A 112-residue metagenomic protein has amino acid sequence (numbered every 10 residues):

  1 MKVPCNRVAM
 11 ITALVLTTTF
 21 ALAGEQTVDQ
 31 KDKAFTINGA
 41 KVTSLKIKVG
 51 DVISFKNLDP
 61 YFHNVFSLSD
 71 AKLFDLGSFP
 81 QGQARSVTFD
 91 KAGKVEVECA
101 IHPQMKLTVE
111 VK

Functional and structural regions predicted by a protein language model:
K2-N6, F20-K112: Extracytoplasmic copper-binding redox domains, predominantly the cupredoxin/blue-copper superfamily
A9-T19: Bacterial N-terminal signal peptides
